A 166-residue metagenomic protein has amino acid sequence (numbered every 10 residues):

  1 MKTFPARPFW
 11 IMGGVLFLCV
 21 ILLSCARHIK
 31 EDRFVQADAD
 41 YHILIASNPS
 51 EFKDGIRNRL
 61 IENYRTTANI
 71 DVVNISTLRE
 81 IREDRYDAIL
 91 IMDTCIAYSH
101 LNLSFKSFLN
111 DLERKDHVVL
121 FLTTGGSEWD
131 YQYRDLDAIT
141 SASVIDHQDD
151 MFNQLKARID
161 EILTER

Functional and structural regions predicted by a protein language model:
K2-M12: Bacterial N-terminal signal peptides that target proteins for export
I21-S24: C-terminal motif of bacterial Sec signal peptides marking the signal peptidase cleavage site
A26-D40, M92, F105-R166: FMN-binding flavodoxin-like domain, especially the glycine-rich phosphate-binding loop
D38-T66: Short, charged N-terminal beta->alpha structural module
I45-S50, D93-C95, L122-T124: Structural motif
K53, Y98-L103, E128-Y131: Extracytoplasmic/secreted cell-surface and envelope-processing proteins
T66-R82: A short, well-structured beta->alpha microelement
L78-D116: Mid-chain, structured segments of secreted extracytoplasmic proteins
